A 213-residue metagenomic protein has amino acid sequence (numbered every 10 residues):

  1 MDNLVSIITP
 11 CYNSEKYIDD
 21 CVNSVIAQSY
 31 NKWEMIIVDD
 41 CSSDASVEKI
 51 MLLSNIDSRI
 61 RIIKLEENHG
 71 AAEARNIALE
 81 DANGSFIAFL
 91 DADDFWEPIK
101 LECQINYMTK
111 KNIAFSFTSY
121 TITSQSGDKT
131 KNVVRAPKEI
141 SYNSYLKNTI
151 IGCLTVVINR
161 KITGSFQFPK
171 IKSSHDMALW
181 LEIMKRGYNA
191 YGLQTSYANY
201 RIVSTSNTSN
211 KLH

Functional and structural regions predicted by a protein language model:
M1-A27: N-proximal low-complexity "stem/linker" segments adjacent to membrane-targeting elements
K16-D19, D44-L52, R75, F95 (+1 more regions): Acidic helix N-cap motif at the loop->helix transition within catalytic regions of sugar-transfer enzymes
S24, D39-E48, E67, D91: A conserved acidic beta->alpha catalytic loop
L65-A82, C103: Glycine-rich, basic loop-to-helix element that forms the pyrophosphate-binding segment of sugar-nucleotide handling
I87: Short aromatic/hydrophobic "clamp" motif used to bind/position activated sugar donors
D91-F95, S119: The conserved acidic donor/metal-binding loop of glycosyltransferases
I99-T130: Conserved donor NDP-sugar-binding/catalytic core segment of glycosyltransferases
A136-H213: Conserved nucleotide-sugar donor-binding catalytic segment
